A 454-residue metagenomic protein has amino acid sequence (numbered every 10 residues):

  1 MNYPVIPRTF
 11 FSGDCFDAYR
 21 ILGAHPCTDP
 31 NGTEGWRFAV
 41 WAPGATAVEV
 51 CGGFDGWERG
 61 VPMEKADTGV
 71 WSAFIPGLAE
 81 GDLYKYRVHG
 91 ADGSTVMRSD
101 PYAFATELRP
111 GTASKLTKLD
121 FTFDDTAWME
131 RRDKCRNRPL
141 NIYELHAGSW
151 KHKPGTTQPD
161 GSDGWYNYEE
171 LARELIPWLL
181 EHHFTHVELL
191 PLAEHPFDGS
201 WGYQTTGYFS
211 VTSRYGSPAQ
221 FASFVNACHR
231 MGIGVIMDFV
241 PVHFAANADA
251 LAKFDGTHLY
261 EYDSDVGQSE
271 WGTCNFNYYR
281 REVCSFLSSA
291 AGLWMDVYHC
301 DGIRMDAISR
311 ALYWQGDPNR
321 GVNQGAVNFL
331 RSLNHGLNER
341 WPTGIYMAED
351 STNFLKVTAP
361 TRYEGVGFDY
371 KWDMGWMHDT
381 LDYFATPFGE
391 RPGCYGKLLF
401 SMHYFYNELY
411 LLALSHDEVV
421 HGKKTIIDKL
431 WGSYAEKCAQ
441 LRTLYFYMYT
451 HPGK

Functional and structural regions predicted by a protein language model:
M1-R37, E58, K65-E144, S149-P159 (+2 more regions): The feature marks proteins involved in alpha-glucan
A24-P26, M63, L259, V357 (+1 more regions): A structural signal for short hydrophobic beta-strand segments in well-ordered beta-sheet cores
W41-V48, W57, E408: Short proline/glycine-enriched turn/loop motifs at strand-loop junctions of beta-rich domains
A42-G44, F54, D67, G77 (+7 more regions): Short, flexible loop/turn elements at secondary-structure junctions
V48-V50, Y84: Short beta-strand elements bearing conserved aromatic residues within extracellular beta-rich modules
A127-N137, H146-C300, R304-V322: Substrate-binding/active-site clefts of carbohydrate-active enzymes
H299-D301, Q315-K454: Conserved alpha/beta catalytic core and glycan-binding cleft of carbohydrate-active enzymes
